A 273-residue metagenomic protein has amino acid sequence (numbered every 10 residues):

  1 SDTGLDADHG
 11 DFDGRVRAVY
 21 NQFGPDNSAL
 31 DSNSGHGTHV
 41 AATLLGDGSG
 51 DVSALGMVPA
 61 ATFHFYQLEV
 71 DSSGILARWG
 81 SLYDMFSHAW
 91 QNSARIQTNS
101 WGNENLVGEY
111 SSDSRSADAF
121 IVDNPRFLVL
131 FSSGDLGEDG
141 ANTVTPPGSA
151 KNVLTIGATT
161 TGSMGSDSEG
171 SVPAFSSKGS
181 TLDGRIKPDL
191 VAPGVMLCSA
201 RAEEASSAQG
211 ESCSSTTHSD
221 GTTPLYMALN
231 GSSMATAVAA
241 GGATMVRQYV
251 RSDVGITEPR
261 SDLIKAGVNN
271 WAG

Functional and structural regions predicted by a protein language model:
S1-R78, N92-I96, N105-E109, D123-V129 (+8 more regions): Subtilisin-like serine protease catalytic core
G24-N33, Q209-M234: Short pre-catalytic strand/loop immediately N-terminal to key active-site residues, enriched for Gly-Thr
Y83-N92: Short, well-structured alpha-helical segments in soluble
T98-S100, V129-G134: Active-site neighborhood of phospho(di)ester-bond hydrolases with catalytic His/Asp-centered motifs
S111-S114: Charged helix-capping and loop-helix junction motifs
D135-A141: Short acidic loop-to-helix transition motifs that present clustered carboxylates
